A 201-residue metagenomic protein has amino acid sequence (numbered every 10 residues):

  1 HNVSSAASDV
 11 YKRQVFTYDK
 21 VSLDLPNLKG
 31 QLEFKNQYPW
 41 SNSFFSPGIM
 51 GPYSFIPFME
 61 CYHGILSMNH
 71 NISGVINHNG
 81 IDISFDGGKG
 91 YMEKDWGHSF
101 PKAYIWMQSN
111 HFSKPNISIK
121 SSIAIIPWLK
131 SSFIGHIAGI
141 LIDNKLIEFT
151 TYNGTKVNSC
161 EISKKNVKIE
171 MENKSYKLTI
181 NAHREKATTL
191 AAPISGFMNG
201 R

Functional and structural regions predicted by a protein language model:
H1-A7, Y11: Single conserved hydrophobic/aromatic residue that forms the stacking wall/gate of nucleotide- or nucleobase-binding
D9-F16, K20-Y38, G90, M107 (+2 more regions): Broad, structure-driven detector of short, well-ordered beta-strand segments within folded domains
Q14-D19, G64-S73, S132-G135, C160-V167 (+1 more regions): A short, compositionally biased
K20-F58, G139-R201: Acidic/His-leaning functional-site neighborhoods
E33, V75-N77, N110, E170: Residue-level recognition of well-ordered beta-strand positions that form the cores of beta-sheet-rich folds across
Y38-S67, V75, S84-K130: Covalent nucleotidyltransferase core used to form phosphodiester bonds in nucleic acids
I83, K102-M107, A124-S163: Catalytic and substrate-binding regions of extracellular carbohydrate-active enzymes, especially polysaccharide lyases
